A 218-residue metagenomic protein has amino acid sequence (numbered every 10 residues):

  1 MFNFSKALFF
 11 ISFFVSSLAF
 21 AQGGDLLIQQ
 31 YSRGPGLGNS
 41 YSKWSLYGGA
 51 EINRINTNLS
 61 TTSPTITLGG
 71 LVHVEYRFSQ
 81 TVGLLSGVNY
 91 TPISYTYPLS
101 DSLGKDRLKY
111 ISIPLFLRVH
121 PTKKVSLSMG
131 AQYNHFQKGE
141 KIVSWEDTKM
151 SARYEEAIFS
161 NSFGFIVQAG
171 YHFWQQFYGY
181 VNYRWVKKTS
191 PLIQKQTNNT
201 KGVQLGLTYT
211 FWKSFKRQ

Functional and structural regions predicted by a protein language model:
A21-R77, V125, T208-Q218: Short glycine/proline- and aromatic-enriched beta-strand/turn motifs that initiate or cap beta-hairpins
S40-W44, T62-L68, R107-I111, F159-F165 (+1 more regions): Residues that define the transmembrane beta-barrel architecture of outer-membrane proteins
W44, T81-L84, K124-L127, V167 (+2 more regions): Repeated loop/turn-to-beta-strand initiation elements of outer-membrane beta-barrel proteins
L46-A50, S86, L115, M129 (+3 more regions): Membrane-embedded beta-strand positions of outer-membrane beta-barrel proteins
A50-N56, Y90-S94, Y133-Q137, Y183-K187 (+1 more regions): Transmembrane beta-strands of outer-membrane beta-barrel pores
T57-S63, T96-S102, G139-D147, P191-Q196: Outer-membrane beta-barrel translocator domains and adjoining extracellular loop/strand segments of Gram-negative
V74-Y76, L117-V119, Y171-F173, Y183 (+1 more regions): Residue-level signature of outer-membrane beta-barrel architecture
Y171-Q175, N199-Q218: Outer-membrane beta-barrel "beta-signal"
